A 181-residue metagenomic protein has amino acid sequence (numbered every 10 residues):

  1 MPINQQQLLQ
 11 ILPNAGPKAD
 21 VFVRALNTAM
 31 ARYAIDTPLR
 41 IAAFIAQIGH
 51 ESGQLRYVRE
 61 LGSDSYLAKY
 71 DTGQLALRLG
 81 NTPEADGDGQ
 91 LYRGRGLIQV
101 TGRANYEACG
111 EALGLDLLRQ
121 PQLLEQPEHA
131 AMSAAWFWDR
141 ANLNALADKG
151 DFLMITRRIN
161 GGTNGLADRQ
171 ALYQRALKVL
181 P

Functional and structural regions predicted by a protein language model:
P2-V21, A46-F137: Peptidoglycan-targeting cell-wall enzymes and recognition modules
R24-L26: Short, contiguous, well-structured surface segments enriched in hydrophobic/aromatic residues
A31-D36, R119-E125, A147: Short, mixed-charge amphipathic alpha-helical segments
A34-F44, Y57-L61, N144-T156: Surface-exposed patches in mature extracellular/periplasmic domains of secreted proteins
I48-E51, D148-G165: Acidic helix/loop microenvironments that form the catalytic cleft of cell-wall polysaccharide enzymes
L123-A130, A145-D148, F152, L166: Short amphipathic alpha-helix initiation/capping segments at coil-to-helix junctions
D139-N142: Active-site-adjacent substrate-binding region of metalloamidase/peptidase-like peptide-processing proteins
G162-P181: Low-complexity, Gly/Ser/Thr/Pro-rich intrinsically disordered linker/tail segments
